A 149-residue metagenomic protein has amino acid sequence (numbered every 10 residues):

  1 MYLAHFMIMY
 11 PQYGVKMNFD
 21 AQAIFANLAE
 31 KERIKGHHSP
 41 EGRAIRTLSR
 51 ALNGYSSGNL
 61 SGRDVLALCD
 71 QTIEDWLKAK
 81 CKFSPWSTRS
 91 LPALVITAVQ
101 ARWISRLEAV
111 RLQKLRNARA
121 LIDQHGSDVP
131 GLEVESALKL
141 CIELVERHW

Functional and structural regions predicted by a protein language model:
L3-F6: Short hydrophobic targeting helices and cationic amphipathic motifs that mediate membrane/organellar targeting
I8-N117, S127, L132-W149: Amphipathic alpha-helical interface elements
R119-I122: Bulky hydrophobic/aromatic "packing anchor" residues in well-ordered structure
